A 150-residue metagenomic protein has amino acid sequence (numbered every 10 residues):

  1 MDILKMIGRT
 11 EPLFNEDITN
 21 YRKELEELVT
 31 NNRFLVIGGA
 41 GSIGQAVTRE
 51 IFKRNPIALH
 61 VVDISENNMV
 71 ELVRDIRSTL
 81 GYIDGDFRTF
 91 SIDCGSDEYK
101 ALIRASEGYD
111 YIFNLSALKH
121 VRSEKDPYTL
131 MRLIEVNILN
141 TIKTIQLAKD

Functional and structural regions predicted by a protein language model:
M1-K5: Charged, amphipathic alpha-helical linker segments immediately N-terminal to NTP-binding catalytic cores
G8-N32: A short, basic/flexible loop-to-alpha-helix module at the beginning of a structural domain
R33-R54: N-terminal Rossmann NAD(P)H-binding glycine-rich loop of SDR-like oxidoreductase domains
E50-V61, R77-T79, I83, I92-I134: NAD(P)H-binding glycine-rich loop region in Rossmannoid oxidoreductase-like domains and their noncatalytic homologs
D63-N68: Helix N-cap at the beta1-alpha1 junction of Rossmann-like dinucleotide-binding domains, i.e., the first residues
L72-V73: Conserved SAM-binding loop
